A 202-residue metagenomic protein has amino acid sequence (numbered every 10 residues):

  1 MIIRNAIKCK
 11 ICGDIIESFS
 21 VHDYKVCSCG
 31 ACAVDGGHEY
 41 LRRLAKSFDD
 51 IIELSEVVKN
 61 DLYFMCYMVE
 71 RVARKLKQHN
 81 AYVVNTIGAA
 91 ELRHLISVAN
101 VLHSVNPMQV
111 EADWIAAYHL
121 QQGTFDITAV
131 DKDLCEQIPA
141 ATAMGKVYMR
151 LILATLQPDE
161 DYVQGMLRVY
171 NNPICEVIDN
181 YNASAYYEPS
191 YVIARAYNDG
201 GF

Functional and structural regions predicted by a protein language model:
M1-N5, H38-E56: Short, intrinsically disordered terminal segments enriched in charged and Pro/Gly residues
A6, D23-V26: Residues immediately within or flanking Cys/His clusters that coordinate Zn2+ in small zinc-binding modules
C9-C12, C27: Short cysteine-rich clusters marking metal-coordination/redox-active sites
C29-H38: Short Cys/His-rich micro-motifs in 6-15 aa windows
V58-L62, Y67-I115: N-terminal interaction modules that seed assembly of large macromolecular complexes
N100-E136: Long, compositionally biased
Q121-P173: Amphipathic protein-protein interaction modules
R168-F202: Glycine-rich, aromatic-bearing surface loops/beta-hairpins
